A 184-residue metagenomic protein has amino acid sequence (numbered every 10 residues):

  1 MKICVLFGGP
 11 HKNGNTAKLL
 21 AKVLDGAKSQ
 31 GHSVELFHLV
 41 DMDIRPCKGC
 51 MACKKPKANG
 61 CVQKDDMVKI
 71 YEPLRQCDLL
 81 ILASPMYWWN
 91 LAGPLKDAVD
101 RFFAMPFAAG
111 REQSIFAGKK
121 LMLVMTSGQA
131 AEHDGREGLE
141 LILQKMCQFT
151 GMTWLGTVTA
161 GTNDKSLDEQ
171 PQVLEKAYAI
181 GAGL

Functional and structural regions predicted by a protein language model:
M1-A83, Y87-A104, A108-E112, T162-L184: N-terminal beta1-alpha1-beta2 submodule of the flavodoxin-like/Rossmannoid cofactor-binding fold
P94, F107-L155: Short, glycine-/small-residue-rich phosphate/pyrophosphate-handling segment
G156-A160: Beta-strand-loop-alpha "switch" segments that mediate conformational coupling across diverse proteins
